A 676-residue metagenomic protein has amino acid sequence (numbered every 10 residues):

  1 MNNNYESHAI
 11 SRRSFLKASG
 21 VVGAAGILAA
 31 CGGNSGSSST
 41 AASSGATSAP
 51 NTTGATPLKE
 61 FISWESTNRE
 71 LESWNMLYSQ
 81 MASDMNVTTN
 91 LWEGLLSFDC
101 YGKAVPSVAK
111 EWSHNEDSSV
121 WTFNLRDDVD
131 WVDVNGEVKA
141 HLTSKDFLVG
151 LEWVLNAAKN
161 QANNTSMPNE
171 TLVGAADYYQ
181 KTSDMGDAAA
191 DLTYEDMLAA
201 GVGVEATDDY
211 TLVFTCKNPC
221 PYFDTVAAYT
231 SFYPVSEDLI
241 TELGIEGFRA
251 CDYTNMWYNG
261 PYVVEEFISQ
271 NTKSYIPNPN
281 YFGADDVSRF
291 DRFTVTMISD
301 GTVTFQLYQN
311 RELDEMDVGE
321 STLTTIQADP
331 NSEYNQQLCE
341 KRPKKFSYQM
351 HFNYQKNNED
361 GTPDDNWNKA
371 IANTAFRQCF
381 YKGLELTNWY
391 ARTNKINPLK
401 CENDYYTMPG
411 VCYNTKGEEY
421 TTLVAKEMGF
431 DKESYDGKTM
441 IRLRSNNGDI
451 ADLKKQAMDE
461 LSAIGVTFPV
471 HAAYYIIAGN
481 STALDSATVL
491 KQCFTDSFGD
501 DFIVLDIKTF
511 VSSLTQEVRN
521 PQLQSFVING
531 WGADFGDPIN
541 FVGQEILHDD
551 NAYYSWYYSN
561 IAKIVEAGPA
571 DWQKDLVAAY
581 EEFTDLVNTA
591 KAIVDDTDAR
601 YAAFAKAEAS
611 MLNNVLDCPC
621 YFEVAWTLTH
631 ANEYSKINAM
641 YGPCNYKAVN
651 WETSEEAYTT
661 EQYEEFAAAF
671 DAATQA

Functional and structural regions predicted by a protein language model:
M1-I10, S14, A18-A30: N-terminal secretory signal peptides
W64-D117, W257: N-terminal lobe/hinge region of extracytoplasmic solute-binding protein
T67, E265-P279, T294-G361, T387 (+1 more regions): Extracellular/periplasmic solute-recognition and catalytic clefts
K110-A175, V213, T304-L307, N366-A372 (+1 more regions): Aromatic- and charge-enriched surface segment that lines or borders ligand/interaction sites
K139, S144-V149, D209-T215, P261 (+7 more regions): Alpha-helical secondary-structure segments
G186-D191, L198-G201, T207-Y210, T215-T294 (+2 more regions): Gly/Pro-rich hinge or "lid" segments in bacterial periplasmic/extracellular proteins
S269, L307, N397-P398, S434-A533 (+2 more regions): Ligand/substrate-recognition segments at binding pockets and active sites
Y381-A425, A478, T482-Q492, Q516-A676: Detector for C-terminal structural segments
